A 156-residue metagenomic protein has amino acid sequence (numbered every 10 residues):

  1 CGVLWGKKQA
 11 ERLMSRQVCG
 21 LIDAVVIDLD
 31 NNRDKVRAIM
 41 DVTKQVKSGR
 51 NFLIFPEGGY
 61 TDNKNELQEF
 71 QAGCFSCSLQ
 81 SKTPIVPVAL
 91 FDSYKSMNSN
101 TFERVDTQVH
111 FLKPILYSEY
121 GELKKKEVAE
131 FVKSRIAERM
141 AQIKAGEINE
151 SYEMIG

Functional and structural regions predicted by a protein language model:
C1-N32: Catalytic core of membrane glycerolipid acyltransferases/transacylases, capturing the structured, soluble-facing
V36-G156: Non-catalytic C-terminal accessory region of glycerolipid acyltransferases and related lyso-lipid remodeling enzymes
